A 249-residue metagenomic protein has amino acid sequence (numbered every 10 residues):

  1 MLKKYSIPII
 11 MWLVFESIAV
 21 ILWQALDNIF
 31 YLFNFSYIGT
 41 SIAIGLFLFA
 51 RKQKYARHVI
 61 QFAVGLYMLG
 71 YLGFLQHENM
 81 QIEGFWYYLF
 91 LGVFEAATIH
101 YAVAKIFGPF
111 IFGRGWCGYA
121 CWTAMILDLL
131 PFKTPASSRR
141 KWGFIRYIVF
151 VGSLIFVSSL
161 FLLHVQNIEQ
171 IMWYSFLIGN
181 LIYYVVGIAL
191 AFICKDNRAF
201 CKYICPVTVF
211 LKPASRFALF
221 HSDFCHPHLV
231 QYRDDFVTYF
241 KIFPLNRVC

Functional and structural regions predicted by a protein language model:
M1-N246: Non-ligating segments of multi-cofactor redox enzymes
C249: Cys/His-rich metal-coordination motifs, chiefly Zn-binding "fingers/knuckles"
